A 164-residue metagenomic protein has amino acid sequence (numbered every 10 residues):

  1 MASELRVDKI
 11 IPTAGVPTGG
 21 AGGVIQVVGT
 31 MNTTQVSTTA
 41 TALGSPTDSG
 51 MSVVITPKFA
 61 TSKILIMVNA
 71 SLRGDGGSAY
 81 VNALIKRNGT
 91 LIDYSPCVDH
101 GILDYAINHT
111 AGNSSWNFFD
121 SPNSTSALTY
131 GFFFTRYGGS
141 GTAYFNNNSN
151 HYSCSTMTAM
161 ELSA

Functional and structural regions predicted by a protein language model:
A2-T38: Glycine-rich, low-complexity segments
A21, D48-S49: Short, surface-exposed, low-complexity cationic segments
T30, S37-S45, M51, P57-A127 (+1 more regions): Terminal beta-strand-rich extracellular "head" domains that mediate receptor/glycan or other ligand binding
